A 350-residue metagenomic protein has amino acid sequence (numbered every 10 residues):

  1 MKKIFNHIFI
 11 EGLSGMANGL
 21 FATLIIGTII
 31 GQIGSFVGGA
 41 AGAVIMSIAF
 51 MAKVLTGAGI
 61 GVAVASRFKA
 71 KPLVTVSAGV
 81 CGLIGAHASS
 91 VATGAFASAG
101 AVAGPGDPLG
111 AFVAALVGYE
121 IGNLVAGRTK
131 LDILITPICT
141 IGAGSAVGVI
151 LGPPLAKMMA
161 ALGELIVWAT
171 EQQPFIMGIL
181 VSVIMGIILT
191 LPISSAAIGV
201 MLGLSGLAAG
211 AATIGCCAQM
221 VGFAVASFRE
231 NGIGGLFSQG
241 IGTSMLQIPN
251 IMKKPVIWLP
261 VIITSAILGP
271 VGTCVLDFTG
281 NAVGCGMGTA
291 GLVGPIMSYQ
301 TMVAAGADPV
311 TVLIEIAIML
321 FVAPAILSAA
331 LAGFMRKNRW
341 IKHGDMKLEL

Functional and structural regions predicted by a protein language model:
M1-L350: Pore-lining transmembrane helices
